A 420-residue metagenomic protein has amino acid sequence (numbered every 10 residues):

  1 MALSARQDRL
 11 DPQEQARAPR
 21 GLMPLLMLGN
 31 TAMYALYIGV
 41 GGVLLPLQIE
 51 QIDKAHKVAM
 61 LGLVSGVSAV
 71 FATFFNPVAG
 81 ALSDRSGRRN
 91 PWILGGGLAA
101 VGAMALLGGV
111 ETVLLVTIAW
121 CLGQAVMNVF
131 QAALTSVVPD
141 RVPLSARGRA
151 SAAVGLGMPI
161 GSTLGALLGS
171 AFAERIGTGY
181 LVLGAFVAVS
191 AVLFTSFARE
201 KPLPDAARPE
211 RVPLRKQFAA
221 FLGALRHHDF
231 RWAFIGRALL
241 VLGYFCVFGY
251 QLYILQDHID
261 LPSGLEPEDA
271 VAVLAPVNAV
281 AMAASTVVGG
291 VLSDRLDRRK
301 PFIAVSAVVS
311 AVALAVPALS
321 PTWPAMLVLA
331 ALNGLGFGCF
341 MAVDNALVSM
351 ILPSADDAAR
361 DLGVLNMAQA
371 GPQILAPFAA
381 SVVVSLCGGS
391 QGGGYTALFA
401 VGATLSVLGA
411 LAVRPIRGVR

Functional and structural regions predicted by a protein language model:
A2-R20, K201-I235: Juxtamembrane intracellular "pre-TM" segments in multi-pass secondary transporters
D8-A69, R231-G264, E268: Helix-loop boundary and gating motifs at the non-cytosolic
G62-A81, V273-V288: Central cavity-lining transmembrane alpha-helices of secondary-active solute carriers, predominantly the Major
A72-T73, G148-S170, N366-P377: Glycine-rich segments within core transmembrane alpha-helices of 12-TM secondary carriers
F74-G87, S285-R298, V384: Helix-to-loop junctions at the C-terminal end of transmembrane segments in multipass secondary transporters
R89-N90, A171-A185, V382-L405: A membrane-interface helix-boundary motif in multi-pass transporters
P91-L106, P301-V316: Structural signature of the two symmetry-related core transmembrane helices
S190-A198, L398-R420: Multi-pass alpha-helical transporter architecture, strongest for 12-TM Major Facilitator/SLC carriers used
